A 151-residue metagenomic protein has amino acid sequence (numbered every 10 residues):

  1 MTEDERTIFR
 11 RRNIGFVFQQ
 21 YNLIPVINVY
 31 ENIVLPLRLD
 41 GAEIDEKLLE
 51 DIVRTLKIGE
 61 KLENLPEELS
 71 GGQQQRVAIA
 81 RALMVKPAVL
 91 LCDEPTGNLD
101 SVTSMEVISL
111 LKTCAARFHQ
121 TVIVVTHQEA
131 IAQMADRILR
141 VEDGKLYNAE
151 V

Functional and structural regions predicted by a protein language model:
M1-V141: ABC family nucleotide-binding domain
I138-V151: H-loop (His-switch) and adjacent beta-strand-loop-beta switch element of ABC-type ATPase nucleotide-binding domains
